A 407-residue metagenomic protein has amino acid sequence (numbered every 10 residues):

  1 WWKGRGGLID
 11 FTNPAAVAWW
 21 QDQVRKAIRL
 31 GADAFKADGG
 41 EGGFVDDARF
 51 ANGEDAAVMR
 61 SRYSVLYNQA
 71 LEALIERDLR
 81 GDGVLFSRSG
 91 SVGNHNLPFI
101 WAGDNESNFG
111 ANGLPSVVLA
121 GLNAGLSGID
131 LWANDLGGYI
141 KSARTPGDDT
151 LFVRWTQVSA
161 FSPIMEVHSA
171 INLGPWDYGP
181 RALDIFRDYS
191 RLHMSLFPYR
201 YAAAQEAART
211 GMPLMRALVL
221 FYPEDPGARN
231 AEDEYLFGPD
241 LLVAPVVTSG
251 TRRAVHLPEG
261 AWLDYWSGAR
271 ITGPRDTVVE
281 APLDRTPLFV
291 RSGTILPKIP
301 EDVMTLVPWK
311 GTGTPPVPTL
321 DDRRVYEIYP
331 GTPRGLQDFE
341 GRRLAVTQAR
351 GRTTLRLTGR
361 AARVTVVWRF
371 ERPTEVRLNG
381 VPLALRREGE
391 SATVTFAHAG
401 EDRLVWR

Functional and structural regions predicted by a protein language model:
W1-D284: Catalytic-domain carbohydrate-binding cleft regions of carbohydrate-active enzymes
G227-R229, S249, G273, P282 (+4 more regions): Residues that act as N-cap/strand-start positions at coil-to-secondary-structure junctions
D233-E234, A254, R343-A345, A384: Short, surface-exposed charged micro-motifs
L242, R253, G351-L355, A392: Hydrophobic residues embedded in beta-strands of well-ordered beta-sheets
H256-G268, V367-P382: Solvent-exposed beta-hairpin/edge-strand motifs
Y265-L283, R377-A397: Solvent-exposed beta-strand/loop surfaces of large extracellular or lumenal domains
R285-G380: Accessory, solvent-exposed terminal regions and/or long lumenal/extracellular loops of proteins
F396-R407: Surface-exposed interaction regions enriched in Ser/Thr/Asp/Glu that occur as long low-complexity tracts or repetitive
